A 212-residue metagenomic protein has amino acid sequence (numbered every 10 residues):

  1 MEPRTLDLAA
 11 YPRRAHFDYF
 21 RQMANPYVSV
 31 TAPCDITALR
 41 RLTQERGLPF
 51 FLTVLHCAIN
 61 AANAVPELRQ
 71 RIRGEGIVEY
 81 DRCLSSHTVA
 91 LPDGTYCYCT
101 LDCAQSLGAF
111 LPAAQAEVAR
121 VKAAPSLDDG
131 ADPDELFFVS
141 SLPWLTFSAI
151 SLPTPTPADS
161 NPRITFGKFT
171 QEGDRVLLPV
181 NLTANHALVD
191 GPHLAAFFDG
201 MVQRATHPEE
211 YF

Functional and structural regions predicted by a protein language model:
P3-L6, R21-T53, R69-C83, A158 (+2 more regions): Gly/Ser/Thr-rich phosphate-binding loops and adjoining beta-strand/alpha-helix segments that form adenosine-phosphate
V28-A32, L39-E45, G94-G108, V189: Acyl-group handling in specialized metabolite and lipid biosynthesis
L39-A64, L178-F197: Acyl activation and transfer enzymes in specialized metabolism, enriched for ANL adenylate-forming modules
A58, L111-V118, F197-A205: Short amphipathic C-terminal alpha-helix that caps PH/PH-like domains
N63-T100: Hydrophobic/aromatic-rich structural module bridging two neighboring secondary-structure elements via a short loop
L91-F147: Helical lid/core segments from catalytic subdomains that handle acyl or acyl-like groups
A131-W144, P162-F198: Histidine-centered acyl-transfer/condensation active-site motif and its immediate structural neighborhood
R204-F212: Flexible helix-coil linker/hinge segments at domain or subdomain boundaries
